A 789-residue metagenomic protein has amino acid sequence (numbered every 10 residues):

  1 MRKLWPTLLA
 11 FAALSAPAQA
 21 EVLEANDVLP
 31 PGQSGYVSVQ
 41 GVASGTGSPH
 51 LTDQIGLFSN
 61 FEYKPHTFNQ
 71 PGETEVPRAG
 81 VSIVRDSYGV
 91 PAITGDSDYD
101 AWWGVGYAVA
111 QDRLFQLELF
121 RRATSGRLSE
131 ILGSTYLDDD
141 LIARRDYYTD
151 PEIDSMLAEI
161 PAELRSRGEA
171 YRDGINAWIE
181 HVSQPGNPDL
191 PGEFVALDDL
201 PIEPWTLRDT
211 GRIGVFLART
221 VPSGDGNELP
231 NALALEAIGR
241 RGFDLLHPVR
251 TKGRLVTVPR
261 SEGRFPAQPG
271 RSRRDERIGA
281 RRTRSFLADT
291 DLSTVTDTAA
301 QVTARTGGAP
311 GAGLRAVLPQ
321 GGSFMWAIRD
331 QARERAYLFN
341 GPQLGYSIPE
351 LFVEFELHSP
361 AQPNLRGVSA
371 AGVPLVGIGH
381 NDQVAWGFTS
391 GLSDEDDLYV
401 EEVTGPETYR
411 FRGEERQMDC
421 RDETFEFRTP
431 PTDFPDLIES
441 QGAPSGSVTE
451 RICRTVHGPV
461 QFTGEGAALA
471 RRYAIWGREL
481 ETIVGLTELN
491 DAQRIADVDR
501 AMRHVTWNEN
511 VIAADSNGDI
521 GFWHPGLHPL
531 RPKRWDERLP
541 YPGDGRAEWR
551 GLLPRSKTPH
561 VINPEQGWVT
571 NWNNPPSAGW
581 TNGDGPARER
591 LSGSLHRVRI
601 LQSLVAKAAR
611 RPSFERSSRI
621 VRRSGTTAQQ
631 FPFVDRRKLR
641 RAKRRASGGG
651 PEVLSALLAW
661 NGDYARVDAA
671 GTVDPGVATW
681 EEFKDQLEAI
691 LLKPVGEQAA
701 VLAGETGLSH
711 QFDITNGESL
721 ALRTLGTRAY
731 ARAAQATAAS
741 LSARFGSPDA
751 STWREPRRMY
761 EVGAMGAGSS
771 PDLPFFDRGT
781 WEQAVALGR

Functional and structural regions predicted by a protein language model:
P6-S15: Bacterial N-terminal signal peptides
A16-A20: Sec/Tat signal peptide C-region and signal peptidase I cleavage site
E21-Y337, P342-I348, P360-Q362, G367 (+1 more regions): Substrate-recognition/specificity elements adjacent to catalytic centers across diverse enzyme folds
G47, L51-Q54, N582-S647, R728-R789: Terminal end segments
A101-V105, D150-S166, A470-Y473, V484-L489 (+2 more regions): Second-shell loop/turn segments in exported
F120-R122, A361-Q441, L486-L489: Compact, glycine/acidic-enriched structural inserts
Q461, L469, W507-A608, T679-L691 (+1 more regions): Hydrophobic alpha-helical segments
T482-H504, L601: Alpha/propeptide regions of enzymes that mature by internal proteolysis
